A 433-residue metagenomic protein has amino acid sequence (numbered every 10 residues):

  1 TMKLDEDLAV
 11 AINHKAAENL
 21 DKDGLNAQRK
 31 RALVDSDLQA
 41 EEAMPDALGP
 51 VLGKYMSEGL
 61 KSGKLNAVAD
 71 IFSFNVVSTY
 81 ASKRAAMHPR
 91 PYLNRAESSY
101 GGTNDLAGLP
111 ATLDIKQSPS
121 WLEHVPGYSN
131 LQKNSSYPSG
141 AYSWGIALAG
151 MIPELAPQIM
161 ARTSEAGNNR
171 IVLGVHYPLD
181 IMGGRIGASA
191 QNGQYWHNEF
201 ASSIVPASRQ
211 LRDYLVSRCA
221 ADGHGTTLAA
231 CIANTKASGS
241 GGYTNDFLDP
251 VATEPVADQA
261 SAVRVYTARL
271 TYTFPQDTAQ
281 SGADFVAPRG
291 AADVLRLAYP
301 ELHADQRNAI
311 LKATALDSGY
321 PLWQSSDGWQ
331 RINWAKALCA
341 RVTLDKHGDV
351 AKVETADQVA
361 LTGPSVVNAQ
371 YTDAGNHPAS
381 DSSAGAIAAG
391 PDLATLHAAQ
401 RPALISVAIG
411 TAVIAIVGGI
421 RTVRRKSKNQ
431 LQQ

Functional and structural regions predicted by a protein language model:
T1-V172, P206, Q210, S217 (+6 more regions): Hydrophobic alpha-helical bundle signature of multipass membrane enzymes
R95, N192, K426-S427: Ubiquitous "structural anchor" signal
Y137, L396, K426-N429: A composition/secondary-structure signal for short, hydrophobic, low-basic-content segments with alpha-helix propensity
A141-G145, V172-S208: Alpha-helical transmembrane segments that form the membrane-embedded catalytic/substrate-binding core of multi-pass
Q191, P206-A230: Extended charged low-complexity segments that act as oligomerization/scaffolding linkers
G223-T226, A230-C231, K236-Y243, F247: Extracellular domains of the immunoglobulin superfamily
A394-I409, I420-R424: N-terminal export and membrane-targeting signals
V413-Q433: C-terminal membrane-anchoring or membrane-association module
